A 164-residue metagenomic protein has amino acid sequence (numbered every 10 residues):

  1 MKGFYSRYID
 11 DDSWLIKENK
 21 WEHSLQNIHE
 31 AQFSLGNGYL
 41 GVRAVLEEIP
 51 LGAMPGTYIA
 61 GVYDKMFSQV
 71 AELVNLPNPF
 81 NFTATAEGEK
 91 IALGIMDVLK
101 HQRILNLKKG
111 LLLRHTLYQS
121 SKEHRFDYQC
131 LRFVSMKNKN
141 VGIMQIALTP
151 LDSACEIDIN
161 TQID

Functional and structural regions predicted by a protein language model:
K2-D164: Beta-sandwich/jelly-roll carbohydrate-recognition scaffolds of carbohydrate-active enzymes
